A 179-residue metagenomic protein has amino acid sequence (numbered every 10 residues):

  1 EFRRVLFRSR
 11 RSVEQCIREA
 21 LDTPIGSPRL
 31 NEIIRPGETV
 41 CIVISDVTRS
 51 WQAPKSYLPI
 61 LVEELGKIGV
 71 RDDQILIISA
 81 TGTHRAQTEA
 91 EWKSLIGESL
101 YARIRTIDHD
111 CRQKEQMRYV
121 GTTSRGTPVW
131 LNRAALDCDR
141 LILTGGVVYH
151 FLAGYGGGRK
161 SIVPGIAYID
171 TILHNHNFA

Functional and structural regions predicted by a protein language model:
E1-L6: Short, small-residue-biased leader/transition segments that mark boundaries at the very start of proteins
R8-I34: Short N-terminal or domain-adjacent regulatory/targeting segments
I25-C41, G69-D72: Glycine-rich phosphate/diphosphate-binding loops that line cofactor/substrate pockets in enzymes
S50-V70: Histidine-anchored nucleotide/phosphate-binding helix
W51-K55, L152-R159: Glycine/threonine-rich flexible loop motifs
D72-G82: Short internal beta-strands
A86-G156: An acidic, phosphate/nucleotide-engaging active-site surface
I162-A179: Extended, low-polarity segments enriched in aliphatic/aromatic residues
